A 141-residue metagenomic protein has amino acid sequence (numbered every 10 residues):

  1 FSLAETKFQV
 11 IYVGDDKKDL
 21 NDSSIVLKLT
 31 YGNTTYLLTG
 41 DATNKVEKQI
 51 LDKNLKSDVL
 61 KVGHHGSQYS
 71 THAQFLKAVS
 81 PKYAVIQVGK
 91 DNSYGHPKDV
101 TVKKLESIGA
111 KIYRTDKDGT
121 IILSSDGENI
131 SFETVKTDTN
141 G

Functional and structural regions predicted by a protein language model:
F1-V59, K117-G141: Core dinuclear metal-dependent hydrolase active-site scaffold
Q49-T120: Cap/insert and terminal regions of metallo-dependent hydrolase folds
